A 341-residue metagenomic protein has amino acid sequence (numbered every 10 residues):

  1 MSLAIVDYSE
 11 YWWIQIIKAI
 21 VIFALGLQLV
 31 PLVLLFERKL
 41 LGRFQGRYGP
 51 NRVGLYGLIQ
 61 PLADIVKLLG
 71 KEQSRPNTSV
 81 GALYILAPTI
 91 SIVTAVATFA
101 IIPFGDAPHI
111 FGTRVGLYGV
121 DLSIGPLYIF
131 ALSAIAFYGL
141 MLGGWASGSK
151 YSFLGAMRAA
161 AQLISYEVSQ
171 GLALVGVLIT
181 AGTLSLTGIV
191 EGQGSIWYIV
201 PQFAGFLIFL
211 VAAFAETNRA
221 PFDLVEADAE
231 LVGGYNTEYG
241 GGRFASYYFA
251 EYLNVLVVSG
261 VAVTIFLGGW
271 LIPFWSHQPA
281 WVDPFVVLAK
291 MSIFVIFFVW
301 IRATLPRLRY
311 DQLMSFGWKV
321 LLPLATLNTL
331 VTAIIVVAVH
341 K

Functional and structural regions predicted by a protein language model:
S2-K341: Selective transmembrane helix interface/packing segments
